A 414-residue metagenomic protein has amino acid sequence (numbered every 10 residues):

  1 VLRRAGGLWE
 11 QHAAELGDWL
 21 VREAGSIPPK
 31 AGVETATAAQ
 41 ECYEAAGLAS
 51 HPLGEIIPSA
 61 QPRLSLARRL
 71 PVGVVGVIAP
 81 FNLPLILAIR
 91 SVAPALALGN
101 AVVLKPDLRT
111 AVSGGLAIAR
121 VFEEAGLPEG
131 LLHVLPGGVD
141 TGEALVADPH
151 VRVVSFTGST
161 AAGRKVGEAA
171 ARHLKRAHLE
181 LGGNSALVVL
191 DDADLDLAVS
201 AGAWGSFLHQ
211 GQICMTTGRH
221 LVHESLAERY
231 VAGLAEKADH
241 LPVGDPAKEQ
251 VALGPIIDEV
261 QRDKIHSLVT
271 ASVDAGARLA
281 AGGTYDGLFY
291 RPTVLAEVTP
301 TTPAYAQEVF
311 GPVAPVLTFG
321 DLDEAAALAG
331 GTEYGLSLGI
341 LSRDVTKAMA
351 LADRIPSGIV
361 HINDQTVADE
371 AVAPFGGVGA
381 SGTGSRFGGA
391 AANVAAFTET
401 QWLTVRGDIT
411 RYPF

Functional and structural regions predicted by a protein language model:
V1-R63: N-terminal Rossmann-like NAD(P)+-binding subdomain of aldehyde/semialdehyde dehydrogenases
G7-A14, G25, G47, H51 (+8 more regions): Generic secondary-structure signature for well-ordered alpha-helical cores
L20, C42, G99, L132 (+7 more regions): Residue-level signal for inorganic ion chemistry
A24, V134, D191, D258 (+2 more regions): A structural signal for short, well-ordered beta-strand elements
L53-L197, F319: Rossmann-like NAD(P) dinucleotide-binding subdomain of oxidoreductase/dehydrogenase enzymes
L96, V103, H133, H178 (+5 more regions): Structural detector of well-ordered beta-strand residues that form the stable sheet scaffold of enzyme domains
V151, V188, P242, V269-T270 (+2 more regions): Conserved C-terminal structural/oligomerization subdomain of aldehyde/semialdehyde dehydrogenase
A161-T299, I362, I409-P413: ALDH superfamily catalytic-core signature
